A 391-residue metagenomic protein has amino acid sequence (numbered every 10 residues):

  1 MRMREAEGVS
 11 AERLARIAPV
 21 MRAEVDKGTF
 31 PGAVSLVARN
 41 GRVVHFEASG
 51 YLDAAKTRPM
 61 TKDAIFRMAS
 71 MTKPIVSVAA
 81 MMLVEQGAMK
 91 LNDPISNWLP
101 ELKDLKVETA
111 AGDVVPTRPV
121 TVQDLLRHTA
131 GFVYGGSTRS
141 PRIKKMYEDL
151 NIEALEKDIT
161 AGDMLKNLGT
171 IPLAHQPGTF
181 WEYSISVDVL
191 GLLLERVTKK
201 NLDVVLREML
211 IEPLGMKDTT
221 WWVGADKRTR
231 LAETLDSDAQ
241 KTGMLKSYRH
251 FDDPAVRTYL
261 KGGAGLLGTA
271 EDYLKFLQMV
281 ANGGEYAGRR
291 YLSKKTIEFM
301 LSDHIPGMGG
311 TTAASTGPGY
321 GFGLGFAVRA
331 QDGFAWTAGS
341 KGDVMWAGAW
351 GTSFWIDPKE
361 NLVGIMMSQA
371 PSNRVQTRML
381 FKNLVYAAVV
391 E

Functional and structural regions predicted by a protein language model:
E5-M68, A88-K90, D104-A111, V375 (+1 more regions): Short, conserved catalytic-motif segment at the N-terminal edge
S10, K73, T269: Short, conserved phosphate/pyrophosphate- and ester-handling motifs at nucleotide-, phospho-/glycolipid
A15-R22, G41-V43, F66-I95, V187-E195 (+2 more regions): Active-site SXXK
A48-G50, P94, S368: Short clusters of small/polar residues that mark proteolytic maturation junctions
K103-G339: Short, surface-exposed loop or secondary-structure junction motifs that flank catalytic or metal-binding residues
D343-M345, W350-K359: Short, surface-exposed beta-strand/loop micro-motifs that present aromatic residues
F354-W355, N361-A370: Short, well-ordered beta-strand elements
